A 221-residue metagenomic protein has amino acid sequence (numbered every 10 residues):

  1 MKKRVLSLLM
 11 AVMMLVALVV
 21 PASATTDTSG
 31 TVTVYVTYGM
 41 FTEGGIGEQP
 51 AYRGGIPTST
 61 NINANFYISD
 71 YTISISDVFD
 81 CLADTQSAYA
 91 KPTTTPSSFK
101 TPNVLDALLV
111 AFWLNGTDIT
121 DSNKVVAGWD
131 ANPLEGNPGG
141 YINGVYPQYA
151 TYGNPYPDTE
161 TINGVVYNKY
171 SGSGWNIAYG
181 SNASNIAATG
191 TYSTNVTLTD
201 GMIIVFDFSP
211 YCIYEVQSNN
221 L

Functional and structural regions predicted by a protein language model:
K2-S23: Sec-dependent N-terminal signal peptides of Gram-positive bacterial secreted proteins and lipoproteins
S7, A22-L221: Ubiquitin-like/PB1-type beta-grasp interaction modules and other compact soluble beta-rich domains
